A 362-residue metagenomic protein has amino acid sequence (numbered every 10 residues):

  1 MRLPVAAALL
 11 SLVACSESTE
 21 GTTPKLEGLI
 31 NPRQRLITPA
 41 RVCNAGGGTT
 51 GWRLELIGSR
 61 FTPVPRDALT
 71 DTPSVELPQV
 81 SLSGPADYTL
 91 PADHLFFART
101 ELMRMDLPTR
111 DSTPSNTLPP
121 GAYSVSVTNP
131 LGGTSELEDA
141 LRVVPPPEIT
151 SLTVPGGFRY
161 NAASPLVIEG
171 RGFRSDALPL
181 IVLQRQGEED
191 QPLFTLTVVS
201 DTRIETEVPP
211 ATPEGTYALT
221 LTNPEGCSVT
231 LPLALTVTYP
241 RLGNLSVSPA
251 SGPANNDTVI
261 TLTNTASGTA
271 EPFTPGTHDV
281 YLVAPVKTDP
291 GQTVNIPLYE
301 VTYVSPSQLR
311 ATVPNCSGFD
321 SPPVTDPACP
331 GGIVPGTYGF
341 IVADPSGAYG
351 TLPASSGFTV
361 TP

Functional and structural regions predicted by a protein language model:
M1-A8: Sec-dependent signal peptide recognition, specifically the positively charged N-region followed immediately by
L12-A14: C-terminal motif of bacterial Sec signal peptides marking the signal peptidase cleavage site
S16-Q79, L131-L180, G226-K287, Q292-V294 (+1 more regions): Beta-strand/beta-sandwich contexts
L69-L77, P85, V286, P290-N295 (+1 more regions): Surface-exposed intrinsically disordered loops and tails
A86-T100, Q191-D201, Q292-Q308: Solvent-exposed serine/threonine-rich low-complexity stretches and specific carbohydrate-binding patches
F96-S112, V198-T206, Y303-T325: Aromatic sugar-binding surface patches on proteins that engage polysaccharides or sugar-phosphate polymers
D111-P120, P210-E214, S317-P335: Surface-exposed, short loops/turns at beta-strand junctions within beta-sandwich domains
V127-N129, L221-N223, V342-D344: Conserved structural position at the C-terminal beta-strand of extracellular beta-sandwich adhesion modules
